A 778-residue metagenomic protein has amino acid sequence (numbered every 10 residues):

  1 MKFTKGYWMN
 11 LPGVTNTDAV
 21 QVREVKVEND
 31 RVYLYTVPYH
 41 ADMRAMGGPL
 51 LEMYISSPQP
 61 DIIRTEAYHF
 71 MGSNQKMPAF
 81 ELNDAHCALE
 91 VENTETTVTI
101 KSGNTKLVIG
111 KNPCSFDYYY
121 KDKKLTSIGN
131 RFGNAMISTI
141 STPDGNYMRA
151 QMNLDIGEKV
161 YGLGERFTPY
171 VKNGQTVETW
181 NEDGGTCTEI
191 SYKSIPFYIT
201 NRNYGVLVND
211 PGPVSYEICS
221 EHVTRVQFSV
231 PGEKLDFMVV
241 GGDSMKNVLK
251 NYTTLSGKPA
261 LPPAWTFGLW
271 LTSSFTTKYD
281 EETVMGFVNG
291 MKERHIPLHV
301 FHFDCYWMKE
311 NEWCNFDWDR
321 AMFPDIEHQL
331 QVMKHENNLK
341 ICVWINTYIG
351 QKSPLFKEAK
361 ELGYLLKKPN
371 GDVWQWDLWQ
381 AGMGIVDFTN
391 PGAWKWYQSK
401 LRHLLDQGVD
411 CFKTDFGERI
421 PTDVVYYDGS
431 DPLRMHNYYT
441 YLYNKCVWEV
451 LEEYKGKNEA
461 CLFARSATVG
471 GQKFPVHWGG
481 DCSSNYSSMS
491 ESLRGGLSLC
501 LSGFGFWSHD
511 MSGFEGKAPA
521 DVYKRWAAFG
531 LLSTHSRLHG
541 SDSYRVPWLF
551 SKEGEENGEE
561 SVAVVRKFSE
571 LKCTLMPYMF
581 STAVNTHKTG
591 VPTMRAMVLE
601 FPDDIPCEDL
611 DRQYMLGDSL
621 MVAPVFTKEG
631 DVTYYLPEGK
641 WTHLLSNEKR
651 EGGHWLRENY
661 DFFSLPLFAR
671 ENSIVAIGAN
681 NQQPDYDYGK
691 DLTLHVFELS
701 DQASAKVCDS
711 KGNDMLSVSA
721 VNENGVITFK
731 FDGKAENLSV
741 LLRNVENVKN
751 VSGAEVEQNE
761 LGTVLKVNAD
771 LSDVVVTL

Functional and structural regions predicted by a protein language model:
M1-A260, A264-T266, S274, Y279-N289 (+8 more regions): N-terminal accessory segment at the very beginning of proteins
I62-I63, K106, S115, P196-F197 (+21 more regions): Beta-sheet entry/capping signal
Y68-F70, F80, P297-V565, E600-P602 (+1 more regions): Aromatic- and carboxylate-enriched substrate-binding clefts and catalytic-loop regions of carbohydrate-active enzymes
T126-I128, V177-C187, Y192-K193, I199 (+3 more regions): Internal mixed beta-strand/loop scaffold within catalytic domains of large alpha/beta enzymes
A260-S274, D372-I385: N-terminal small/glycine-rich loop or linker at the start of catalytic domains across soluble metabolic enzymes
G286, G290, G392, W396-K400 (+3 more regions): A non-catalytic, amphipathic alpha-helix used as a structural packing/dimerization or gating element in enzyme scaffolds
W448-A460, A467-W478, E491, G495 (+3 more regions): Catalytic core of carbohydrate-active enzymes
